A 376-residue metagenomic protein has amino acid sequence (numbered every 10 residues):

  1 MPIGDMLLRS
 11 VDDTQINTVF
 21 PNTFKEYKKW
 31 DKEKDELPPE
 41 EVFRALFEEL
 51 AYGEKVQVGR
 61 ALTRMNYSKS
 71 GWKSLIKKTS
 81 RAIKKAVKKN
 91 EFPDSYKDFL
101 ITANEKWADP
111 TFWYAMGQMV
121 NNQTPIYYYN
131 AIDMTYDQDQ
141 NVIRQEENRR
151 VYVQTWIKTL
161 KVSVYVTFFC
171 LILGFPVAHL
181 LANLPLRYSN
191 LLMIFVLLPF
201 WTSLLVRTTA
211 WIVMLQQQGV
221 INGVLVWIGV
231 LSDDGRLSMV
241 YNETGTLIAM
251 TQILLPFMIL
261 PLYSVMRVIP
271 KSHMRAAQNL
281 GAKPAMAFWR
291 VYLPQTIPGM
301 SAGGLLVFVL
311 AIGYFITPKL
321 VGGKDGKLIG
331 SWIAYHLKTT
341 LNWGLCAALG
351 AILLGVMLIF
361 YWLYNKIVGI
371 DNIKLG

Functional and structural regions predicted by a protein language model:
M1, D5, Y165-L197, I212-V213 (+3 more regions): Transmembrane-helix boundary motif in ABC transporter permease subunits
P2, V206, M258, G299-S331: Non-cytoplasmic
L8-Q154: Membrane-topology segments of multi-pass transport proteins
V19-N22, E26, K319-L320, K324-N365: Interhelical loop and adjacent transmembrane-helix boundary motif in polytopic membrane transport permeases
R149-L180, L293: Transmembrane alpha-helix signature in integral membrane proteins
V196, Q252, M258-Y263, P270 (+1 more regions): Transmembrane alpha-helices
R207-T251, V321-D325: Membrane-interfacial helix termini and adjacent extracytoplasmic/periplasmic loops of multi-pass transporters
Y263-M274, Q278, A347-G376: C-terminal transmembrane helix and the adjacent membrane-cytosol boundary/short C-terminal tail of inner/organellar
